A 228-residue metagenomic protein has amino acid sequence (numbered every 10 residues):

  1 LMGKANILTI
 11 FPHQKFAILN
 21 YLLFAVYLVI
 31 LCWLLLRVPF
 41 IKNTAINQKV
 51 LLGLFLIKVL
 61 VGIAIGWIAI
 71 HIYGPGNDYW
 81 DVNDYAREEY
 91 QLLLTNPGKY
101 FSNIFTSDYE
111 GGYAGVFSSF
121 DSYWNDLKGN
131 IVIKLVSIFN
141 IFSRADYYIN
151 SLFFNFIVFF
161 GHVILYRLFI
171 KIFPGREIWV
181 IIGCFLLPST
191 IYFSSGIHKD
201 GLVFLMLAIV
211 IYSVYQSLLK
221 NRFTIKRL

Functional and structural regions predicted by a protein language model:
I10, Y113-F153: Juxtamembrane segments of multi-pass membrane glycosylation machinery that transfer sugars from lipid-linked donors
I10-I63: Start-transfer (signal-anchor) and selected internal transmembrane alpha helices of multi-pass inner/ER membrane
A25-V29, F156-F159, V163, G201-Y212: Alpha-helical transmembrane segments of multi-pass membrane proteins
L34-L36, N150-I172: Transmembrane-helix motifs of polytopic, lipid-linked glycan transferases
A69-Y85, L94-A114, Y123-L135: Extracytoplasmic catalytic/substrate-binding loops of multi-pass membrane glycan-assembly enzymes
K171-G175, V210-R227: Membrane-interface transmembrane helices that cradle and orient dolichyl/undecaprenyl
I181-L187: Transmembrane and membrane-interface helices of multi-pass, inner-membrane envelope-modifying transferases
G196-K199: Short acidic/glycine- and proline-prone juxtamembrane loop motifs at membrane-interface regions of multi-pass membrane
